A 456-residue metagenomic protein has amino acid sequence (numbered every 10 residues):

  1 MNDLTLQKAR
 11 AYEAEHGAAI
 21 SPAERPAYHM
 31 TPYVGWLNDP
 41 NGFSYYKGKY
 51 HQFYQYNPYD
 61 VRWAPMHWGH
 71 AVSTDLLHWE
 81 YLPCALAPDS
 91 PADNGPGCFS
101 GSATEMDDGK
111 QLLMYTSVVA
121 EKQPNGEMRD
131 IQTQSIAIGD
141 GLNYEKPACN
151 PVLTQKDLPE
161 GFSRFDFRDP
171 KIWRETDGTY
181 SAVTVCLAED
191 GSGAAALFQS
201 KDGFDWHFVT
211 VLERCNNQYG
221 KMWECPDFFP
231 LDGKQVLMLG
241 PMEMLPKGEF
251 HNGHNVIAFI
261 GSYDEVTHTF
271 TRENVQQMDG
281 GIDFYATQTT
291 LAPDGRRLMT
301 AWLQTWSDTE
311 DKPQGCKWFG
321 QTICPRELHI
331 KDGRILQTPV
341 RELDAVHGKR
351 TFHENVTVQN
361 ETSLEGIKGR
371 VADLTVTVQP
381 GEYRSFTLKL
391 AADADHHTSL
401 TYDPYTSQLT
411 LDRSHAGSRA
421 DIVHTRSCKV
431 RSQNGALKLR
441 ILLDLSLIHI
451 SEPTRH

Functional and structural regions predicted by a protein language model:
M1-D169, R174-Y219, P230-G280, L303-H353 (+2 more regions): Beta-rich carbohydrate-recognition and catalytic domains
G42, S102, K171, D227 (+5 more regions): Short, surface-exposed charged micro-motifs
N150-L153, H396-A436: Glycine-aromatic-enriched beta-strand/loop faces of beta-sandwich-type recognition domains, especially lectin-like
N274-Q277, E361-G366, R426-R431: Beta-strand-rich interaction surfaces with strong enrichment in secreted/lumenal proteins
Q359-H415: Secretory/extracellular carbohydrate-interaction modules and structurally similar beta-sandwich "look-alikes"
V376, L439-I441, P453: Hydrophobic, well-ordered secondary-structure elements that form the walls of internal hydrophobic environments
G435-L445: C-terminal hydrophobic structural anchor segments that stabilize assembly/packing rather than catalytic chemistry
I448-H456: Residue-level detector of conserved catalytic or cofactor/ligand-binding positions in enzyme active sites
